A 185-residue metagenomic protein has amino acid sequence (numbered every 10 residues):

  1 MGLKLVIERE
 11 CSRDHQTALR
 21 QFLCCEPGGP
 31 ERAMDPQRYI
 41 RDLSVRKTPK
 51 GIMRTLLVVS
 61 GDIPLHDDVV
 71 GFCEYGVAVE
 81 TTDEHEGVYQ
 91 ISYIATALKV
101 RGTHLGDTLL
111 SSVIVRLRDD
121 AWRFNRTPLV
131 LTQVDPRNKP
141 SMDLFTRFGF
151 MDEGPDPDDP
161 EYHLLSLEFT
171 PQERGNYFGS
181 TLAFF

Functional and structural regions predicted by a protein language model:
M1-T17, Q21, T170-F185: Conserved N-terminal entry element of GNAT/NAT acetyltransferase domains
P30-P64: Active-site rim helix/loop that mediates acceptor-substrate recognition in acyltransferases
K50-G51, L65-D68, W122-P128: Short helix-terminating capping/connector loops at secondary-structure junctions
L57, H66-E80, Q90, A95: Conserved beta-strand in the GNAT
A78-S92, R101, W122-P128: A conserved beta-turn-beta hairpin within the catalytic core of GNAT-like acetyltransferases that forms part
T96, G102-D119, D143, R147: Conserved acetyl-CoA-binding loop-helix of GNAT-fold acetyltransferases
R101, R126-M142: Conserved beta-strand-loop-alpha-helix junction that forms the acyl-donor binding cleft
L131-V134, T146-L167: Conserved catalytic-core motifs of GNAT/GCN5-like acyltransferases
